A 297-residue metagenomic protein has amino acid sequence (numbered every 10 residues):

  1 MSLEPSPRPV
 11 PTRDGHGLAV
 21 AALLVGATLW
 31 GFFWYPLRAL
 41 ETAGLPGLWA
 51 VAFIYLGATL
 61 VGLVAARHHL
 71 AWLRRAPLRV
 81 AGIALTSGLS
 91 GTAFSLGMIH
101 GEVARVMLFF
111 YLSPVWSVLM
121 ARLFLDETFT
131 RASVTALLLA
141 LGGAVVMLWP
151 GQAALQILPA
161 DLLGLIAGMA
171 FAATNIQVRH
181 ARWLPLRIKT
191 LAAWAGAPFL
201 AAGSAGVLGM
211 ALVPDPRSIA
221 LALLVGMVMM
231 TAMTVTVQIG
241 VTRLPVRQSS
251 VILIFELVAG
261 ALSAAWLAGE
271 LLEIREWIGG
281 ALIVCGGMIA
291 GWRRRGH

Functional and structural regions predicted by a protein language model:
L18-G26, H69-A93, P159-A167, V213-A232: Loop-to-transmembrane-helix transition segments
L23, A27-A39, G62, S117-V118 (+1 more regions): Transmembrane alpha-helical segments that form core, pore/gating elements of small-molecule transporters/exporters
G31, Y35, L63, A84 (+8 more regions): Hydrophobic/small/kink-forming positions within alpha-helical transmembrane segments of polytopic membrane proteins
F32, H69-R105, F110, V146 (+1 more regions): Specific transmembrane alpha-helical segments of multi-pass solute transporters/efflux pumps, especially DMT/EamA
L40, A50, G97, F109 (+6 more regions): Hydrophobic/aromatic residues within transmembrane alpha-helices of multi-pass small-molecule transporters
G62, A132-P150, R275-R294: Hydrophobic transmembrane alpha-helices of multi-pass small-molecule transport proteins
A66, S113-T135, V258-W277: C-terminal transmembrane-helix exit sites in multi-pass transporters
M107-L112, V178-G196, M230-W266: Helix-helix packing/entry segments at the starts of transmembrane helices
